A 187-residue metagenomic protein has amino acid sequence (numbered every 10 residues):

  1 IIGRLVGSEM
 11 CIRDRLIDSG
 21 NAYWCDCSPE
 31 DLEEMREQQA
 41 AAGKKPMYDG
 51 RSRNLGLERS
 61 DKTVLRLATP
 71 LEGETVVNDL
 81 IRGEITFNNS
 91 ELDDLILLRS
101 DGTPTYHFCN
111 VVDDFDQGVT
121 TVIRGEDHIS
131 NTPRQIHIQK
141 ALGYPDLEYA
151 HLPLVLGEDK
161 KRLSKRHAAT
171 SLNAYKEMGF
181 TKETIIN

Functional and structural regions predicted by a protein language model:
I1-G7, C11-D14: Single conserved hydrophobic/aromatic residue that forms the stacking wall/gate of nucleotide- or nucleobase-binding
G3, H128, M178: Residues that recognize and position ribonucleotide moieties
L5-V6, K62, C109, F180: Generic structural microfeature
R15-H151, L156-L163, S171: Active-site cores that bind ATP or allylic diphosphates and position pyrophosphate for catalysis
H167, S171-N187: A conserved active-site cap/scaffold subdomain adjacent to cofactor or substrate pockets
